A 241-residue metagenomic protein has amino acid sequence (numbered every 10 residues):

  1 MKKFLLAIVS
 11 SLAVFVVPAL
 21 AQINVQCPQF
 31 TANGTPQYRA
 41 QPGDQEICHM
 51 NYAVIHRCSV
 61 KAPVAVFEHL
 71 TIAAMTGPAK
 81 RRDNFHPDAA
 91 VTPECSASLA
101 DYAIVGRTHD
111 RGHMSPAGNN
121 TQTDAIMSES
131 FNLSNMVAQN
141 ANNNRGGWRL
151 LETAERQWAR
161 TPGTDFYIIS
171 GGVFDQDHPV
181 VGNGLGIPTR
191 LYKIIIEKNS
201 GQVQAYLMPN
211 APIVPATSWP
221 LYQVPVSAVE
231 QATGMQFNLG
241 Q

Functional and structural regions predicted by a protein language model:
M1-F4: Positively charged n-region of N-terminal signal peptides that target proteins for export
A7-F15: Bacterial N-terminal signal peptides
V17-P18, M50, M136, P225: Generic detector of short, well-ordered, non-transmembrane alpha-helical segments enriched in hydrophobic residues
A19-V64, L70, Q241: N-terminal module-boundary/linker segments of secreted carbohydrate-active enzymes
E46-D110: Short, His- and charge-rich active-site/binding loops that engage polyanionic ligands
V91-Q241: Domain-level detector of nuclease and nuclease-like folds in predominantly extracellular/periplasmic contexts
